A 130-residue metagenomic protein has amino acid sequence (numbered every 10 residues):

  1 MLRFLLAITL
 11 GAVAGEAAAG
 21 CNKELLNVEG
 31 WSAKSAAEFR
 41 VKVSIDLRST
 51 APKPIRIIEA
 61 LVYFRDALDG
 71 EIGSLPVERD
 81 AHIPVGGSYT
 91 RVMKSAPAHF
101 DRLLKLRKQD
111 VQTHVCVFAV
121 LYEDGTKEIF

Functional and structural regions predicted by a protein language model:
M1-A7: Sec-dependent signal peptide recognition, specifically the positively charged N-region followed immediately by
A14-E16: N-terminal signal peptide c-region/cleavage motif recognized by signal peptidases
A18-D46, T50: Low-complexity, acidic Ser/Thr/Pro/Gly-rich terminal tails and inter-domain linkers that flank the onset of structured
K42, I57-L61, Q112, V117: Exposed beta-strand and adjacent loop surfaces of beta-rich binding modules that mediate intermolecular recognition
I45-S49, F64, S95, V120: Hydrophobic beta-strand positions in extracellular immunoglobulin-like domains
P52-G70: Short acidic, flexible loop segments centered on an aromatic residue
I72-K105: Intrinsically disordered, low-complexity Pro/Gly/Ser/Thr-rich segments with frequent PxxP/GP/PP motifs and embedded
V92-F130: Terminal connector regions
